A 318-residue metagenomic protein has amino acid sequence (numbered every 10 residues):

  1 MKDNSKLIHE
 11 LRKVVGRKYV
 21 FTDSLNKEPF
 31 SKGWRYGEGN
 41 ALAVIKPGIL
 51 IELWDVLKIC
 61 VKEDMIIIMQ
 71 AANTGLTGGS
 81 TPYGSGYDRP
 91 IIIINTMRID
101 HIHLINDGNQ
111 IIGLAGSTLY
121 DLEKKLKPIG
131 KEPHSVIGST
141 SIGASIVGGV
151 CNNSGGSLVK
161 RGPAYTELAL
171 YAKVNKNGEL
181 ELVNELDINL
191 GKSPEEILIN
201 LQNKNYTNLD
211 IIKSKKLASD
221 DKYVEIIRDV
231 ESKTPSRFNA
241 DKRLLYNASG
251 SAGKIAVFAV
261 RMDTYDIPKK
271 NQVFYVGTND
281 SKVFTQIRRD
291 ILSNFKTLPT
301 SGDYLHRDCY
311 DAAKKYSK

Functional and structural regions predicted by a protein language model:
M1-K58, G75-I111, G138, M262 (+1 more regions): N-terminal flexible segment immediately upstream of the FAD-binding catalytic core in FAD-dependent oxidoreductases
L7-L11, C60, I287-S293: Short amphipathic alpha-helices in soluble, non-transmembrane regions that often serve as interface/regulatory elements
I49, T74, Q110, G116-L122 (+1 more regions): Short, structural beta-strand-to-alpha-helix junction motif
Y120, K127-V283: FAD-binding subdomain of flavoenzyme oxidoreductases
V257, R261-K318: C-terminal substrate-recognition/cap domain of FAD-linked oxidoreductases
